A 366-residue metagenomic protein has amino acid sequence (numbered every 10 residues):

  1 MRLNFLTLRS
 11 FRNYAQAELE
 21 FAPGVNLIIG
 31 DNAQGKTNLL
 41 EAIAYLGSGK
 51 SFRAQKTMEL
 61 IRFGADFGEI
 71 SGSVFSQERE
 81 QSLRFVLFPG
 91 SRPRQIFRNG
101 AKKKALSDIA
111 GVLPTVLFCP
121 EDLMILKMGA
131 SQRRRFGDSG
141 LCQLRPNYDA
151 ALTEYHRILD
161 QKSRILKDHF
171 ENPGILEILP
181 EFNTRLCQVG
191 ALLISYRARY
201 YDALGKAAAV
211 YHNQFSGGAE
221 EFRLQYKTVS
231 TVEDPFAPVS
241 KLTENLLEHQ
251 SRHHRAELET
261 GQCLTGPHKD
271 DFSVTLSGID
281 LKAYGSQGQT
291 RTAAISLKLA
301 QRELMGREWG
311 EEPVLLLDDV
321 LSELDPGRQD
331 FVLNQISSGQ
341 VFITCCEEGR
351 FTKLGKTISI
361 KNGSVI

Functional and structural regions predicted by a protein language model:
M1-D31, F170-V314, E323-G327, F331-N334 (+3 more regions): Conserved NTPase motor "head" modules and their coupling/switch loops across ABC/AAA+ ATPases, GTPases, and GHKL ATPases
F11, A15-R98, K103, Y155 (+3 more regions): Conserved P-loop NTP-binding catalytic core
V25, I43, P120-D122, G278: ABC ATPase nucleotide-binding domain signature
S48-L126, A130-Q132, D138-L144, Y148 (+2 more regions): Nucleotide-state sensing region of NTPase/ATPase domains
T115-L117, V341, T357-S359: Conserved beta-strand scaffold positions in the cores of enzyme catalytic domains, especially in NTP/NDP-utilizing
M124-L126, S131-P180, T184-C187: Long, charged N-terminal accessory/stalk domains
S139, G349-I360: Short regulatory helix/loop adjacent to the ATP-binding pocket of P-loop NTPases
D318-V320: Walker B catalytic acidic pair
